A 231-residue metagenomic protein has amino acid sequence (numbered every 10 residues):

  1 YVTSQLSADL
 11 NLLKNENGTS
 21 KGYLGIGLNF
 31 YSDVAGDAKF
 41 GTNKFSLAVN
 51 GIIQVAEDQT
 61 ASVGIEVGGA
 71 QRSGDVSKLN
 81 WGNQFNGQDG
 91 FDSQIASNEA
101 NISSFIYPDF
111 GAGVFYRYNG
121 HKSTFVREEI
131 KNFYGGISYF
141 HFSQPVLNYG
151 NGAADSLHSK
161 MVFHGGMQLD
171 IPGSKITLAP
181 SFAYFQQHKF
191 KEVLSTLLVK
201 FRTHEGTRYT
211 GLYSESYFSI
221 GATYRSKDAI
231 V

Functional and structural regions predicted by a protein language model:
Y1-V231: Subset of outer-membrane beta-barrel
